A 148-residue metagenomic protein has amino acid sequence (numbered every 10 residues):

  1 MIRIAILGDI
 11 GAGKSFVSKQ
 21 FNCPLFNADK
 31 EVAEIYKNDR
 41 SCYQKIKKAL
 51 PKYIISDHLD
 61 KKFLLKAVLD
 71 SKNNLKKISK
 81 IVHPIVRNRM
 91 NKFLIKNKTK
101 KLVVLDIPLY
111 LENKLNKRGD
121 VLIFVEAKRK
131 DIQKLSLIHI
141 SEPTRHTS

Functional and structural regions predicted by a protein language model:
I6: Hydrophobic anchor at the beta1->P-loop junction of P-loop NTPases
I10: The conserved Walker
K14: Conserved lysine of the Walker
V17: Hydrophobic positions on the alpha1 helix immediately C-terminal to the Walker A/P-loop
D29, I78, V104: Residue-level signal for inorganic ion chemistry
A33-T99: ATP-dependent small-molecule kinase phosphotransfer cores that center on conserved nucleotide phosphate-binding segments
R89-K96, L102-L135: ATP-dependent NMP and nucleoside kinases share a basic, alpha-helical "lid"
I138-S148: Single conserved hydrophobic/aromatic residue that forms the stacking wall/gate of nucleotide- or nucleobase-binding
